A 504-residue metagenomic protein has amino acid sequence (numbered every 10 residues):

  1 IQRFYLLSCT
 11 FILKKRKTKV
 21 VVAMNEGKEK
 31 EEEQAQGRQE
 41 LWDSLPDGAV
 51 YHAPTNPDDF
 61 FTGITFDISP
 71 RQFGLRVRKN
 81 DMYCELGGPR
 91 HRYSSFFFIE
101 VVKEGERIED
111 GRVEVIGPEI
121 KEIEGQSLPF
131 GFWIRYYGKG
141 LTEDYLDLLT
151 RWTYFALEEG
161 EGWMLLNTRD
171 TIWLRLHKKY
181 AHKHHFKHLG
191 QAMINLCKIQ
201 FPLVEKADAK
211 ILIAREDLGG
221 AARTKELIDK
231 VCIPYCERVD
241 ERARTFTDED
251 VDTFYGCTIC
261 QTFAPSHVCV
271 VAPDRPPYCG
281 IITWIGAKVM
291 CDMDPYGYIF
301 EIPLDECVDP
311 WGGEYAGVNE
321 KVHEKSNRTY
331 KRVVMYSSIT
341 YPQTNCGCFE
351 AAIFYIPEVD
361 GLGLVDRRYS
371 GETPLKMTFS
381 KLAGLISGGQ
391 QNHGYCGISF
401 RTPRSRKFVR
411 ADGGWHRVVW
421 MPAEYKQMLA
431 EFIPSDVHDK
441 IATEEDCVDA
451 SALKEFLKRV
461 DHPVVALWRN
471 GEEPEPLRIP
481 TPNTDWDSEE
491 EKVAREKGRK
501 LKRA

Functional and structural regions predicted by a protein language model:
Q2-Y5: Low-complexity, intrinsically disordered or signal/transmembrane-proximal segments
I12: Extended, histidine- and acidic-residue-enriched regions that form the cofactor-binding/catalytic faces
N25-E26: PRPP-associated nucleotide enzymes
E31-R503: Cysteine-centered metal-binding/redox modules
